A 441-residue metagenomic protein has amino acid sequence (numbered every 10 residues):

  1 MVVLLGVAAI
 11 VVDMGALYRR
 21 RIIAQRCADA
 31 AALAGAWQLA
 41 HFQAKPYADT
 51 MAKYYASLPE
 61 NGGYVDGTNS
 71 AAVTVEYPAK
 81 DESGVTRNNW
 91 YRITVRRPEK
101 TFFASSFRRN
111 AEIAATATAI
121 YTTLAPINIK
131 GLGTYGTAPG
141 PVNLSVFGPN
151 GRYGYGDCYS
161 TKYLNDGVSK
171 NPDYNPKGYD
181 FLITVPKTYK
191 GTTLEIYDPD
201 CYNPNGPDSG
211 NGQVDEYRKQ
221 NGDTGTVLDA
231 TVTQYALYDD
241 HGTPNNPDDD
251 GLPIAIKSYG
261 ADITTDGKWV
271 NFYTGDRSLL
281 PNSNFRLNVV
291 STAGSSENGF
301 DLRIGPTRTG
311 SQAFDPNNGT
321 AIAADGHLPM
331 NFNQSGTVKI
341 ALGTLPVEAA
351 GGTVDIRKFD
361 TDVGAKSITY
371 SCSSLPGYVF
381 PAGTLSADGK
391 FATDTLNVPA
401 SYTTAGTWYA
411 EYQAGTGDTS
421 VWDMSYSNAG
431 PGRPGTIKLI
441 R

Functional and structural regions predicted by a protein language model:
M1-V12, R26: Alpha-helical hydrophobic helix detector
D13-L17: N-terminal membrane-insertion alpha helix
Y18, I22, A32-T101: Short amphipathic secondary-structure patches
A24-Q25, A114: Short, charged, low-complexity patches
C27-A32, A36, A119: Stable alpha-helical structural segments in soluble proteins, enriched in small hydrophobic residues
A52-Y55, K100-F103, Y179-I183, Y235: Aromatic-residue hotspot detector
S83, E112-R441: N-linked glycosylation sequons
N88-L124: Small-polar (Ser/Thr/Gly)-enriched, low-hydrophobicity segments that adopt extended beta-strand/coil conformations
